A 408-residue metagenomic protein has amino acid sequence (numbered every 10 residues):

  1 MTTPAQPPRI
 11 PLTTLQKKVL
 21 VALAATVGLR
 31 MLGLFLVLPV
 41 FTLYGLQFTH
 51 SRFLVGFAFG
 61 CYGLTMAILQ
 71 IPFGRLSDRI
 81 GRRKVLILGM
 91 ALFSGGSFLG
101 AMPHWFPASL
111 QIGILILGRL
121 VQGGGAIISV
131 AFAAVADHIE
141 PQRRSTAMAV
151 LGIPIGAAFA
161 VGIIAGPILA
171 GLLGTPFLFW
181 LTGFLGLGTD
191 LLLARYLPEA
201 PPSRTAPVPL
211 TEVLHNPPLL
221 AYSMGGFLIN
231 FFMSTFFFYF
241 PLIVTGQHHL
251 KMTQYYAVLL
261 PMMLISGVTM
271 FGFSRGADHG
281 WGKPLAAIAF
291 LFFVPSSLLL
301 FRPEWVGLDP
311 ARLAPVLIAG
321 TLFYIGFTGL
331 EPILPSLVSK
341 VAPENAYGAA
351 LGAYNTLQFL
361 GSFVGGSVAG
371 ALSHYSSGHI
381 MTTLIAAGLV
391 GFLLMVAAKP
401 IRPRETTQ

Functional and structural regions predicted by a protein language model:
T3-K17, P198-G225: Juxtamembrane intracellular "pre-TM" segments in multi-pass secondary transporters
G28, L110-A126, R312-G329: Hydrophobic core of transmembrane alpha-helices in multi-pass small-molecule transporters, especially MFS/SLC-type
P39-F53, F238-Q254: Short amphipathic helix-loop junctions that connect adjacent transmembrane helices in Major Facilitator Superfamily/SLC
Q70-G81, T269-G282, S373: Helix-to-loop junctions at the C-terminal end of transmembrane segments in multipass secondary transporters
R79-M90, D278-F290: Cytoplasmic membrane-interface "Motif A"-like loop-to-helix N-cap segments of 12-TM Major Facilitator Superfamily
A91-A108, F292-D309: C-terminal ends and interior cores of transmembrane alpha-helices in multi-pass membrane transporters/permeases
I116-P154: Cytoplasmic helix-loop-helix junction between adjacent transmembrane helices in 12-TM secondary transporters
F184-P202, L394-K399: C-terminal membrane-cytosol helix-exit motif in multi-pass small-molecule transporters
